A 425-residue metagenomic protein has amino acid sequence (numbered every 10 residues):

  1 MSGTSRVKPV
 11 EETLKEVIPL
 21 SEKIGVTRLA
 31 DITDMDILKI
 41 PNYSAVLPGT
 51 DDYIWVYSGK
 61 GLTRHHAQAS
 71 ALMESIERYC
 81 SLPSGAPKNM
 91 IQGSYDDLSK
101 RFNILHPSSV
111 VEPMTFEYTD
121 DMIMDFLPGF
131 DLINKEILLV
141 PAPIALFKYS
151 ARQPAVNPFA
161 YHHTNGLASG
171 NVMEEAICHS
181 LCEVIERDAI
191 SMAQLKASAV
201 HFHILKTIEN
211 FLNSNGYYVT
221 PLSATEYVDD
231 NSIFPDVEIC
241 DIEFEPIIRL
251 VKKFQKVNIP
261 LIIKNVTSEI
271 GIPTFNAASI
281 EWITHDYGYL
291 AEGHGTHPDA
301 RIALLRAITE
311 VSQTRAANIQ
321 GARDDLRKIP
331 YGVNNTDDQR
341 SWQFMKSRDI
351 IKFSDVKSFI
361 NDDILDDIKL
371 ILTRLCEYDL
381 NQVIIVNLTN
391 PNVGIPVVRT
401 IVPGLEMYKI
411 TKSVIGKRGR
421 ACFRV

Functional and structural regions predicted by a protein language model:
M1-V425: Helix-biased "structured C-terminal domain" signature
